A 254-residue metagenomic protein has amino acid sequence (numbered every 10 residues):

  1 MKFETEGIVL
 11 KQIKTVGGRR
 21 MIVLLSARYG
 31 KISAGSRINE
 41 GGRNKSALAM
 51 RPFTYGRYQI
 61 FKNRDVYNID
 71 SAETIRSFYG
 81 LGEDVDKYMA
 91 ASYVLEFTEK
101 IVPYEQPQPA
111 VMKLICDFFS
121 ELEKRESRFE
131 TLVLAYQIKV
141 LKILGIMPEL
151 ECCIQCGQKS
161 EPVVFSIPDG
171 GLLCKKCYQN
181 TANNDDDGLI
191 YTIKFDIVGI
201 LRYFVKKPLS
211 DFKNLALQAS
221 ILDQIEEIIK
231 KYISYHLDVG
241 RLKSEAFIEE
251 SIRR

Functional and structural regions predicted by a protein language model:
M1-M21, L25-R254: Non-catalytic alpha-helical scaffolds and adjoining flexible linkers that form interface surfaces for assembly
